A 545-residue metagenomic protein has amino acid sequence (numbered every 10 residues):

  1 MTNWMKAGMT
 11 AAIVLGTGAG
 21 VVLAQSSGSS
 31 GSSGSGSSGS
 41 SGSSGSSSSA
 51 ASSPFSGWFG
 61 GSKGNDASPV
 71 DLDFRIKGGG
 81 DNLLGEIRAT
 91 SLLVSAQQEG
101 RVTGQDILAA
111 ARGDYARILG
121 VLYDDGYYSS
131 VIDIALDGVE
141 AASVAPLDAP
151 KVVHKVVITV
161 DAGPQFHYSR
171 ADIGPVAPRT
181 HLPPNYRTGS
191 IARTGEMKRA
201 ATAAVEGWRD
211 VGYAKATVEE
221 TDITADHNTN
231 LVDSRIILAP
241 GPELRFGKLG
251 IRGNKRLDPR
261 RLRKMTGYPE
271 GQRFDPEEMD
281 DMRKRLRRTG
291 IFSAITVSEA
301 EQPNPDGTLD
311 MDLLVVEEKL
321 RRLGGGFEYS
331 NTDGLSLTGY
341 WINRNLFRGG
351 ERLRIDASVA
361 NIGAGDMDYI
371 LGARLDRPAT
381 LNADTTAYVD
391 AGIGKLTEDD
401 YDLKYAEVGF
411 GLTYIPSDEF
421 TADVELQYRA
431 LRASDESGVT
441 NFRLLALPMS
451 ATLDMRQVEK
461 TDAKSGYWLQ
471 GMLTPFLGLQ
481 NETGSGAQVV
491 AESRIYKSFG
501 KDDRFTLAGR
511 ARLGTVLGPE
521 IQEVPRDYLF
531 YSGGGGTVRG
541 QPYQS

Functional and structural regions predicted by a protein language model:
M1-M9: Bacterial N-terminal signal peptides that target proteins for export
A19-A24: Sec/Tat signal peptide C-region and signal peptidase I cleavage site
Q25-G31, G45-N82, S95-N331, Y340 (+6 more regions): Periplasmic polypeptide-binding modules associated with outer-membrane biogenesis and secretion
A239, L314-V316, I342-R344, G372-P378 (+8 more regions): Transmembrane beta-barrel domains of outer membrane proteins
T266, L320-N331, L337-G339, N343 (+7 more regions): Transmembrane beta-strand segments that form the barrel wall of outer-membrane beta-barrel proteins
R288, R321-R322, S330, S434-T440 (+1 more regions): C-terminal outer-membrane beta-barrel translocator/porin domains of Gram-negative envelope proteins and their
S293, R321-L323, G334, N345-L353 (+4 more regions): Repeated loop/turn-to-beta-strand initiation elements of outer-membrane beta-barrel proteins
G365-F442: Transmembrane beta-barrel wall of Gram-negative outer-membrane proteins
